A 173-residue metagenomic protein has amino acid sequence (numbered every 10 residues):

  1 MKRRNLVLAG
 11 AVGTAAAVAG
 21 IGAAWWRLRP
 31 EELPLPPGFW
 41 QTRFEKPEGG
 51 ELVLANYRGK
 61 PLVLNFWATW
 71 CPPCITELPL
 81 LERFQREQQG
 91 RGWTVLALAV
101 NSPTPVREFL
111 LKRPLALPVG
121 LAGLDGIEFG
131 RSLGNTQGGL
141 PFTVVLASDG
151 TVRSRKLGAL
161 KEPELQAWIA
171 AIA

Functional and structural regions predicted by a protein language model:
M1-Q41, E45: N-terminal targeting signals for export/organelle localization
Q41-P61: A short beta-strand-turn-helix
R58-K60, G90, A116: Active-site acidic short loop of glycosyltransferases
P61-L62, W93, P141: Alpha/beta-hydrolase fold active-site loops
N65-C71, V100: Aromatic-flanked redox-active Cys/Sec active sites in thiol-based oxidoreductases, especially the WC-centered
T76-P114, L124-G130: Structural microenvironment flanking redox-active thiols in thiol-disulfide oxidoreductases
K112-L115, L124-A170: Thiol/disulfide oxidoreductase modules built on the thioredoxin-like
